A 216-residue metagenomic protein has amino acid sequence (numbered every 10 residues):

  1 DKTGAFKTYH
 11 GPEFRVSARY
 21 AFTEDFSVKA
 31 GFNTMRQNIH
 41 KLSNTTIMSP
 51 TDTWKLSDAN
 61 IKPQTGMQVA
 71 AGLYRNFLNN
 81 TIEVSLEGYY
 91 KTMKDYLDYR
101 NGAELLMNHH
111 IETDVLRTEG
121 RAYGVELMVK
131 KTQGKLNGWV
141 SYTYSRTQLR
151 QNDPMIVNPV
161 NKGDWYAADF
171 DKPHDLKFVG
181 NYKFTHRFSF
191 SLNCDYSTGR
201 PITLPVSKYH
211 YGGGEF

Functional and structural regions predicted by a protein language model:
D1-T3, Y9-R19, K135-R146: Surface-exposed extracellular loop regions of Gram-negative outer-membrane beta-barrel proteins
A5-G11, D52, K62-G66, F77 (+3 more regions): Transmembrane beta-barrel outer-membrane domains
H10, A18-Y20, T34, P63 (+4 more regions): Residue-level signature of outer-membrane beta-barrel architecture
P12-V16, S57, M67-A71, Y123-L127 (+1 more regions): Hydrophobic, lipid-facing positions within transmembrane beta-strands of outer-membrane proteins
E24-V69, G88-T113, D153-M155, N193-G214: Surface-exposed extracellular loop regions of Gram-negative outer-membrane beta-barrel proteins, predominantly
D25-V28, N79-V84, K135-G138, H186-F190: Repeated loop/turn-to-beta-strand initiation elements of outer-membrane beta-barrel proteins
Y90-T92, I111-V206: Gram-negative outer-membrane beta-barrel transporters
